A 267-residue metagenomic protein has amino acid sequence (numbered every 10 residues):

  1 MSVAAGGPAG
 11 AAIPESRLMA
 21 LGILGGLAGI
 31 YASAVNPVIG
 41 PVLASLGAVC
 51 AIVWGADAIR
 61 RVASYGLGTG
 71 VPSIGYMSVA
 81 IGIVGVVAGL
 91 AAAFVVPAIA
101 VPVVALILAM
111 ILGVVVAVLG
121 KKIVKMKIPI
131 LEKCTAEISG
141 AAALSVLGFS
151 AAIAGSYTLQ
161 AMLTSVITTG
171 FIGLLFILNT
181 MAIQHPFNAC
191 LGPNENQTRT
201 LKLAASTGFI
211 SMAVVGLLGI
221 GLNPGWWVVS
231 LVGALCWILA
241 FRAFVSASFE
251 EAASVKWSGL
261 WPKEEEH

Functional and structural regions predicted by a protein language model:
S2-G22, L67-I81, K121-G148, F187-F209 (+1 more regions): Cytoplasm-facing juxtamembrane segments at the starts of transmembrane helices in multi-pass membrane proteins
P8-P14, A28-A48, I59-P72, V87-M110 (+4 more regions): Membrane-helix interface and helix-disruption motif detector
G22-L27, Q160, T164, N179-Q184: A glycine- and small-residue-enriched flexible loop/hinge signal that marks low-structured segments
G25-G29, A51, I81-G89, A109 (+7 more regions): Small-residue-enriched transmembrane alpha-helices
G47-I59, A105-K125, T168-F187, A234-E250: Hydrophobic core segments of alpha-helical transmembrane domains in multi-pass integral membrane proteins
I177-G192, S206-H267: C-terminal transmembrane-bundle signature of multipass membrane proteins, characterized by strong activation on
